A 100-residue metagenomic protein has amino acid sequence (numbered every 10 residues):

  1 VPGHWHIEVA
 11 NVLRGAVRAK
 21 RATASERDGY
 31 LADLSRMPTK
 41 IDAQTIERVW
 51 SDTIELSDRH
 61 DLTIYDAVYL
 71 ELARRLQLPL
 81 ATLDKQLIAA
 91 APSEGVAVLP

Functional and structural regions predicted by a protein language model:
V1-A19, S25-E26, D42-T45: PIN/NYN-family metal-dependent endoribonuclease catalytic core
P2, H6, L70-P100: Acidic, PIN/NYN-like endoribonuclease modules and their adjacent C-terminal/linker elements
V12, L56, S93-E94: Residue-level signal for well-ordered alpha-helical positions
V17-R18, D58, R74, P92: Short polybasic/polar patches that bind polyanions
R21-A22, L62, V96: Helix N-cap/coil-helix junction residues
R27-L34: Short, well-structured alpha-helical segments that form the helix of a local strand-helix-strand
R36-Q86: Active-site neighborhoods of divalent-metal-dependent phosphate/nucleic-acid chemistry enzymes
